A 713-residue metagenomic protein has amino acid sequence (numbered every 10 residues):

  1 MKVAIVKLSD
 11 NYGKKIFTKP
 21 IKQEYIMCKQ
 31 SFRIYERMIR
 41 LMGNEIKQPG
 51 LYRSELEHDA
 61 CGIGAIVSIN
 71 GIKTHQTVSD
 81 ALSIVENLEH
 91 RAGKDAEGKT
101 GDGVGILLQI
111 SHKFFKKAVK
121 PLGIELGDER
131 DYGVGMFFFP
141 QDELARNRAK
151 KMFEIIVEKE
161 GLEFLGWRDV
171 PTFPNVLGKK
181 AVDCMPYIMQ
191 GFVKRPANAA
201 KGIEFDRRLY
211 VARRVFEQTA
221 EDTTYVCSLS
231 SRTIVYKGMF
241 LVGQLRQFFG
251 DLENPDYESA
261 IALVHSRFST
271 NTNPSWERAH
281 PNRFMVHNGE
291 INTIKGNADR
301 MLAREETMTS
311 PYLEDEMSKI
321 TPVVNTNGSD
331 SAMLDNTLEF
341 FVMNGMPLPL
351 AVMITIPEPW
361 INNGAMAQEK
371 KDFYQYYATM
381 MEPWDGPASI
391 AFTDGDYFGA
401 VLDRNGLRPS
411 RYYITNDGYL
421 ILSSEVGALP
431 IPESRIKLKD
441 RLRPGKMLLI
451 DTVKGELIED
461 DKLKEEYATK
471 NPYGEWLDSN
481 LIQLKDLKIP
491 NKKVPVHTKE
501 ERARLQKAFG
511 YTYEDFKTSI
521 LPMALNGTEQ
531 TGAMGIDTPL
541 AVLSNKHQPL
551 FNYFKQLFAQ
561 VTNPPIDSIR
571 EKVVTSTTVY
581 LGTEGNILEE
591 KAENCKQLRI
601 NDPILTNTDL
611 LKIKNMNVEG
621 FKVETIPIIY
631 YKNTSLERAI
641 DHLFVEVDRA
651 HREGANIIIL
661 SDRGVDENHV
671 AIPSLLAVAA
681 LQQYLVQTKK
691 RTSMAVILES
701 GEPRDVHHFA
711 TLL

Functional and structural regions predicted by a protein language model:
M1-M38: N-terminal amphipathic/basic-hydrophobic helices that include classical n-h-c signal peptides and signal-anchor
K22, C28-N586, K591-E593, T606 (+1 more regions): Conserved short alpha-helical segments that host acidic/polar catalytic motifs at enzyme active sites
Q48-S54, M333, T337, N607-N617 (+2 more regions): Structured alpha-helical segments in the cores of large, soluble enzyme domains
I69-K73, P255-Y257, M343-L348, D648-I658 (+2 more regions): Secondary-structure transition/capping motifs at alpha-helix termini and the adjoining loop/turn into the next element
V453, R663-V665, G701: Short, ordered loop/turn segments at secondary-structure junctions
I626-D641, I697-P703: Active-site mouth loops of central-metabolism enzymes
L660-L675: Glycine-rich, proline-tolerant flexible connector loops at the mouths of alpha/beta enzymes
R704-L713: Catalytic cores of alpha/beta
